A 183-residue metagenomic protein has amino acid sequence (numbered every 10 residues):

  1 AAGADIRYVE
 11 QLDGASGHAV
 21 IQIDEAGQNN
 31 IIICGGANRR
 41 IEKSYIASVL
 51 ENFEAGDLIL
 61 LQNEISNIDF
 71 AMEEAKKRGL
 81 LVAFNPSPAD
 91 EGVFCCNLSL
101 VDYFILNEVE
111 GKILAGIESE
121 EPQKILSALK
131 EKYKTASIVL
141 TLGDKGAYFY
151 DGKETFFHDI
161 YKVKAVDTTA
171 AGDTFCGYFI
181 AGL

Functional and structural regions predicted by a protein language model:
A1-L58, E73, R78: Conserved N-terminal subdomain of the carbohydrate kinase-like
R7-S16, N85-S87, I138-L142, D159: Beta-strand->loop->alpha-helix junctions that form or flank phosphate-binding loops in nucleotide-handling enzymes
D24-Q28, K77, S99-Y103, E154-F157: Short, hinge-like loop/turn segments at secondary-structure boundaries
I33, Y45, A115-E118, D151 (+1 more regions): Short, flexible helix/strand-to-coil boundary loops that buttress conserved ligand/catalytic motifs in alpha/beta
C34-G36, L106, I160: Active-site donor-binding loop signature of nucleotide-sugar glycosyltransferases
E51-N52, F94-N97, E131: Structural alpha-helical scaffold elements that stabilize or flank donor/cofactor-binding regions in carbohydrate
L58-K124, G146: Conserved beta-alpha-beta core of the PfkB/ribokinase-like small-molecule kinase fold
E91, E121-L183: Conserved phosphate-binding/catalytic region of the ribokinase-like
